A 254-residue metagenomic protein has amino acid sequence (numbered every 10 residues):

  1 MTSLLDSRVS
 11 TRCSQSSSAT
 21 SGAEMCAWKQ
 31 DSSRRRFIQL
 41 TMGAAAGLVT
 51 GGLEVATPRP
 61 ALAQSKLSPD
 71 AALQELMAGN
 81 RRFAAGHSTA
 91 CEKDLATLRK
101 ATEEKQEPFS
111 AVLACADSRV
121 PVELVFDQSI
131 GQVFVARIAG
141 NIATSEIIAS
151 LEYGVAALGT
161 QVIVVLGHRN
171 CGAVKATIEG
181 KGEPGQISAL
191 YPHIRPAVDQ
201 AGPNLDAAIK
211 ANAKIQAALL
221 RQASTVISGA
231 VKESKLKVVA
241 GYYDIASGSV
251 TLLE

Functional and structural regions predicted by a protein language model:
M1-S32: N-terminal secretory signal peptides
S33-L48: N-terminal export leaders
I38-M42, Q64-K105, I130-G131, G140-A149 (+2 more regions): Divalent-metal-activated hydrolytic enzyme cores
P58-A63: Boundary at the C-terminal end of the N-terminal hydrophobic targeting segment
K100-S110, C115-V120: Glycine-rich, flexible N-terminal cofactor/catalytic loop recognition
A114-R119, A139-I142, H168, G180: Short glycine-enriched loops at secondary-structure junctions
R119-A136: Catalytic core of membrane glycerolipid acyltransferases/transacylases, capturing the structured, soluble-facing
V165: Conserved functional hotspot residues or short segments at active or partner-binding sites across diverse domains
